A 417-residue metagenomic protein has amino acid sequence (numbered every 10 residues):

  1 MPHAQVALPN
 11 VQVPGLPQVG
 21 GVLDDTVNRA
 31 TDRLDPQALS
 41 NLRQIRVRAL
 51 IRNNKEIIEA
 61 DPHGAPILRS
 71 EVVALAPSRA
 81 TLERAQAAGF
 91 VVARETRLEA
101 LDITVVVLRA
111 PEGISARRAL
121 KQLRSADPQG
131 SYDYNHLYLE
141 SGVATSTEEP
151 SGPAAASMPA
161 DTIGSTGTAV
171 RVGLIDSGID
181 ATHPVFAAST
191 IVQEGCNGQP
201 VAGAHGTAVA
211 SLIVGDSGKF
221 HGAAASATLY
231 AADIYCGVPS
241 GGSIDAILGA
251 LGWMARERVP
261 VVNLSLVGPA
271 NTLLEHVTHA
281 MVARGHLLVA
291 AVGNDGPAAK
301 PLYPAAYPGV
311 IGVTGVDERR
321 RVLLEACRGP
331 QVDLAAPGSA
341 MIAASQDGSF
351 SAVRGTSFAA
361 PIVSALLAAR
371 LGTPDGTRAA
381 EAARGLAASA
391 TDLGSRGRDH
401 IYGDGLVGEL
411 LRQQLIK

Functional and structural regions predicted by a protein language model:
G15-D25, T31, L39-L42, R48-P66 (+1 more regions): Autoinhibitory propeptides
D102-I103, I114, R118-I179, H183-V185 (+2 more regions): Protease zymogen maturation seam
P128-S131, T168-R171, S226-L229, E257-V262 (+2 more regions): Loop/turn elements at helix/coil->beta-strand transitions in domains of secreted/extracellular proteins
D161-V172, G178-I191, N197-D245, Y307-P308 (+2 more regions): Subtilisin-like serine protease catalytic core
I175, I179-Q193, G315-S357: Catalytic-core environment of secreted peptidases
I234, G338-Q414: Hydrolase catalytic cores
Y235-Y307, R319-V322, R328, D347-A360 (+2 more regions): Substrate-binding/access-modulating region of protease and related hydrolase catalytic domains
